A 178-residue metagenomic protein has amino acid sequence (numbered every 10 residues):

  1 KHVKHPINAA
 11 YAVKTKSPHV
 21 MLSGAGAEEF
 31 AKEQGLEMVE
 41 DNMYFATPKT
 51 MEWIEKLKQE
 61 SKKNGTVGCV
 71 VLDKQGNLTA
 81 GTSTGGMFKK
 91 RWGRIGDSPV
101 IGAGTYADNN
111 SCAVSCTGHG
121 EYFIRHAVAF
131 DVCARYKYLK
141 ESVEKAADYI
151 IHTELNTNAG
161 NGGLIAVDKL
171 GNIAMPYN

Functional and structural regions predicted by a protein language model:
K1-N178: N-terminal nucleophile
